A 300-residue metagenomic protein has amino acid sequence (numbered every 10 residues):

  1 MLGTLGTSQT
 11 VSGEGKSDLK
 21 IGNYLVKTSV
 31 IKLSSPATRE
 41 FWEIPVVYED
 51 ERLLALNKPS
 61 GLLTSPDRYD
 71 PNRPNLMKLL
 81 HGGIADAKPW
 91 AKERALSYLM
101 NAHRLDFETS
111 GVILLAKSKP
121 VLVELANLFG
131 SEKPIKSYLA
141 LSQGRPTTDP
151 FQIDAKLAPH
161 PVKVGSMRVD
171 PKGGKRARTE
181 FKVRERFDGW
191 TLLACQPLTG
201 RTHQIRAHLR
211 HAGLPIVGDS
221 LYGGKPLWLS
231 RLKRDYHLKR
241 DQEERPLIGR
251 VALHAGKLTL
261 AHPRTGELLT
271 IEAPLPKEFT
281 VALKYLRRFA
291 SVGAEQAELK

Functional and structural regions predicted by a protein language model:
L2, S8-K300: RNA pseudouridine synthases
